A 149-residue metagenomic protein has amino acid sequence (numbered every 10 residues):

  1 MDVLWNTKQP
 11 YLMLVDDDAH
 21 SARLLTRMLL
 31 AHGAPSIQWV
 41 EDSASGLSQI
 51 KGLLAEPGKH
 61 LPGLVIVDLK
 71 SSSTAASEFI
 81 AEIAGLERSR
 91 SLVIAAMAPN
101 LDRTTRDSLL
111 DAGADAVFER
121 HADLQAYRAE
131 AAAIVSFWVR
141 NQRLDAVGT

Functional and structural regions predicted by a protein language model:
M1-P35, S45, K51, A55-E56 (+3 more regions): Non-catalytic signal-transmission and effector/linker regions of two-component phosphorelay proteins
V15-D18, D68-S71, A98-P99: Structural motif
L25-L29, F79, I83, D107-D111: Short, aromatic/basic amphipathic alpha-helical patches
Q38-W39, A96: A structural preference for short, hydrophobic beta-strand core positions in alpha/beta folds
V40, V117-R120: Short acidic-hydrophobic, aromatic-tinged amphipathic segments that line or gate anion-handling sites
S43, H60-G85: Conserved phosphotransfer microenvironments
V65, R90-R103: A short, hydrophobic beta-strand element within the central beta-sheet of small alpha/beta folds
E78, A98-V117: Alpha4 helix (beta4-alpha4-beta5 surface) of REC/receiver domains from two-component response regulators
